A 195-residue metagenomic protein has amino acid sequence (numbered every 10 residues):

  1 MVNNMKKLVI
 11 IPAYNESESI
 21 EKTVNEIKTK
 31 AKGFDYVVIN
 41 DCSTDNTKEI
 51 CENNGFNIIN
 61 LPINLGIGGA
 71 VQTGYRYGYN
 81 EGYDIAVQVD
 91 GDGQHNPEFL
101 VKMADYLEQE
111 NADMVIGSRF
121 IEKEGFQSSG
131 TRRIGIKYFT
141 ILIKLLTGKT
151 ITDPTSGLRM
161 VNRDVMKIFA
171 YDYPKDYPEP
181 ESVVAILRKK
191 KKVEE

Functional and structural regions predicted by a protein language model:
K6-L8, D35, E181: Cell-envelope/extracellular polymer assembly enzymes that use nucleotide-activated donors
L8-P12, N60: Short hydrophobic beta-strand elements that form part of the catalytic alpha/beta core underpinning NDP-sugar/donor
N15-T29: Short, well-formed alpha-helical segments that are part of the catalytic scaffolds of diverse glycosyltransferases
E18-K22, D45-N54: Acidic helix N-cap motif at the loop->helix transition within catalytic regions of sugar-transfer enzymes
N40-K48, G93: A conserved acidic beta->alpha catalytic loop
L61-I63, I67-N80, I85, P97-D176: Acceptor/aglycone-binding surface of glycosyltransferases and processive sugar-polymer synthases
K149-T150, Y171-P174, V183-E195: Catalytic donor-sugar/metal-binding loop of nucleotide-sugar-dependent glycosyltransferases
